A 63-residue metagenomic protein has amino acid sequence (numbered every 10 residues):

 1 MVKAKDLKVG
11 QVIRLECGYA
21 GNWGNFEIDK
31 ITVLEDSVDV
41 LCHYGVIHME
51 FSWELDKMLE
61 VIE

Functional and structural regions predicted by a protein language model:
M1, N25-E27, E50-S52, D56: Well-ordered beta-strand positions in beta-sheet-rich domains
M1-K8: Mixed-charge, Lys/Arg-rich low-complexity intrinsically disordered regions
N22-V33: Short beta-strand-centered aromatic/proline hotspots
D36-H43: Short, solvent-exposed secondary-structure boundary/capping segments
Y44-E63: Intrinsically disordered, low-complexity, charged/polar segments
